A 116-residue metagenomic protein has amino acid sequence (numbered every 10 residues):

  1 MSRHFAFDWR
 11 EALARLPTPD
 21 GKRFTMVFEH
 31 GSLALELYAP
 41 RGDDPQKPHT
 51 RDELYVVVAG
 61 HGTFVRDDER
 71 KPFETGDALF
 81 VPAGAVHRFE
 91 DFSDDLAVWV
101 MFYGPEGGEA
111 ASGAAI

Functional and structural regions predicted by a protein language model:
M1-L37, R41-K47, G113-I116: A short, N-terminal "cap"/entry segment at the start of jelly-roll beta-barrel domains of the cupin/DSBH fold
E29, V65-E69, F92: Short strand-coil-strand connectors
G31-L33, P40-D43, H61-T63, G104-G108: Short, charged/polar surface micro-motifs in flexible loops or helix N-caps
P48-T50, F92-S93: Short glycine/proline-enriched turns and hinge-like loops at secondary-structure junctions
H49-F64: Short, conserved beta-strand element in jelly-roll/cupin
D68-A83: Short acidic-glycine-tyrosine-enriched beta hairpin
A83-E109: Ligand-binding loop in jelly-roll beta-barrel domains
